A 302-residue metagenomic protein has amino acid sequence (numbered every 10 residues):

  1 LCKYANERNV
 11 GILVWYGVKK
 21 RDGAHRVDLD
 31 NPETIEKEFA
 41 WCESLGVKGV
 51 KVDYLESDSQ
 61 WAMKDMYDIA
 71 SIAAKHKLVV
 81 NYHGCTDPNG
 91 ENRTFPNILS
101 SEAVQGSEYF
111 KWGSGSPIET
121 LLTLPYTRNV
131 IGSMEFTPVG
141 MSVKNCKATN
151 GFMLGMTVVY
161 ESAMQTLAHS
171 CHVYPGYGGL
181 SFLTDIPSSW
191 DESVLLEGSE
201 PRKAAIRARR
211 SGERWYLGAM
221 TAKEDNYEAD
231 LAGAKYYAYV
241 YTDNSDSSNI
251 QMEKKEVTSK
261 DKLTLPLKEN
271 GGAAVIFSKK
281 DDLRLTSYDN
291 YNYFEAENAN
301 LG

Functional and structural regions predicted by a protein language model:
L1-T149: Aromatic- and carboxylate-enriched substrate-binding clefts and catalytic-loop regions of carbohydrate-active enzymes
D53, V80, V159, L217 (+1 more regions): Conserved, mostly hydrophobic/aromatic
G151, G155-L195, A274-I276, D282-N290: Catalytic cores of secreted or luminal carbohydrate-active enzymes
S193-E197, I206-R207, W215, M252-K254 (+1 more regions): Beta-strand-rich interaction surfaces with strong enrichment in secreted/lumenal proteins
E200-A234, G272-I276: Carbohydrate-binding surface patches
V240-K260: Solvent-exposed beta-strand/loop surfaces of large extracellular or lumenal domains
K255-D289: C-terminal beta-strand-rich structural cap/linker in extracellular carbohydrate-active enzymes
R284-G302: Extracytoplasmic
